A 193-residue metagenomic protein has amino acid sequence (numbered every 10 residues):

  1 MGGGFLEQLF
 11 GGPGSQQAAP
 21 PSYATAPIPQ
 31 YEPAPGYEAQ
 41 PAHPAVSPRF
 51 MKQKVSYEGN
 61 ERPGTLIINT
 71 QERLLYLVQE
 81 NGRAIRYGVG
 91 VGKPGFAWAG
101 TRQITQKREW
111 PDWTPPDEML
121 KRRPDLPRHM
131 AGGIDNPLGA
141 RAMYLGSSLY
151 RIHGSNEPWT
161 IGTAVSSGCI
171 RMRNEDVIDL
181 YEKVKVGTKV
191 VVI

Functional and structural regions predicted by a protein language model:
M1-K54: Compositionally biased, proline/threonine/alanine/serine-rich low-complexity intrinsically disordered stretches
H43-P158, D179-V186: Gly/Pro-biased beta-strand-loop elements
S167-Y181: Short beta-strand-centered segments at strand-helix junctions
